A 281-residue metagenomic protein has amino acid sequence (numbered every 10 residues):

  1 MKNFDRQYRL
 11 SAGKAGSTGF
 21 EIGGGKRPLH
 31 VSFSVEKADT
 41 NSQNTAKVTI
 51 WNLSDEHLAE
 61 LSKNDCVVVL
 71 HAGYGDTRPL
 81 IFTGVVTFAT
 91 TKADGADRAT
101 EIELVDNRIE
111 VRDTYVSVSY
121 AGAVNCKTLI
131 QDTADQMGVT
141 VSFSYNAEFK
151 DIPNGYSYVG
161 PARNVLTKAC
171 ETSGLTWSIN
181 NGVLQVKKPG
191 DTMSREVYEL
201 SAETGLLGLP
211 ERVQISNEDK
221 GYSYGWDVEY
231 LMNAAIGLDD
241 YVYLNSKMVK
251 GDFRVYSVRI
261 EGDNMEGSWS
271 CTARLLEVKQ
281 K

Functional and structural regions predicted by a protein language model:
M1-E103, G225, E266-S268, K281: Assembly/oligomerization scaffold segments
F33-H57, L61, P189-K281: An acidic/polar, Gly/Ser/Thr-rich interaction patch typically located in mid-to-C-terminal regions of proteins
D55-H57, G73-Y74, G95, R112 (+3 more regions): Sec-dependent N-terminal signal peptides of Gram-negative outer-membrane/periplasmic proteins
L58-V68, R112-Y120, D239-N245: Extended Gly/Ser/Thr-rich low-complexity repeat segments, especially those forming or decorating extracellular
D97-I109, T140-N217: Short beta-strand-centered interaction patches in the first periplasmic/extracellular domains of large envelope
T114-A123, I152-Y156: Second-shell loop/turn segments in exported
A123-Q131, D135-Q136, Y158-T172, I236-G237: Polar, S/T/G-rich
